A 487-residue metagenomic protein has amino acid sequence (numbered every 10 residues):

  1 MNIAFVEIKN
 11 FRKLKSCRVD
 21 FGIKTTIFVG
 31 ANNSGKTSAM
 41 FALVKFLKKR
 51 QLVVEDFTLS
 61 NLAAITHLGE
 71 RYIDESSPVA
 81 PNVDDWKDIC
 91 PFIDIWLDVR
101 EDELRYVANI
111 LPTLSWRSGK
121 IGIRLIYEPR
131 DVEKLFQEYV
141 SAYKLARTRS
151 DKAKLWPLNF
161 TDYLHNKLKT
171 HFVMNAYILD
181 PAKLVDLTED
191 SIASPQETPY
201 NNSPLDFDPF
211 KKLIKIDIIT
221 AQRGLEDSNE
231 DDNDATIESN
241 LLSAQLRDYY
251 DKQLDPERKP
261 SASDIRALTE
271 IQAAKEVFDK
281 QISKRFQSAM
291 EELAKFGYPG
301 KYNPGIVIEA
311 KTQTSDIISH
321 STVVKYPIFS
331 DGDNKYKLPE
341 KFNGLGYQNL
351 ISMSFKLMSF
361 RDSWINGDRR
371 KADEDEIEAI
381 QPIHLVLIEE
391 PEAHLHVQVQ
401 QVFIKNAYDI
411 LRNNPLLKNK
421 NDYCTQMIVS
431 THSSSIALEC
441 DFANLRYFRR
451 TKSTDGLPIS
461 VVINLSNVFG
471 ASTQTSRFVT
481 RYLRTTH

Functional and structural regions predicted by a protein language model:
M1-K49, F57-L68: Pre-Walker A-like glycine/lysine-rich segment at the N-terminus of P-loop NTPase domains
I23-T26, P382-H384, T425: Pre-Walker A (Motif I) flank of P-loop NTPase domains
V29-G30, E390, H432: The Walker A (P-loop) glycine that initiates the GxxxxGKT/S ATP-binding motif of P-loop NTPases
K48-A80, R361-Q381, N413-C424, T451-D455 (+1 more regions): Flexible phosphate/Mg2+-sensing switch loops adjacent to catalytic phosphate-binding sites
T58-C90, D94-I265, T269, V468: Glycine-rich phosphate-binding loops of NTPases
D217, A221-I388, D409, N413-P415: Extended helical coiled-coil dimerization/tether regions that scaffold and oligomerize large DNA-maintenance assemblies
L416-K420, S435-H487: RecA-like P-loop NTPase motor core
T425, T431-S433: Conserved H-loop
